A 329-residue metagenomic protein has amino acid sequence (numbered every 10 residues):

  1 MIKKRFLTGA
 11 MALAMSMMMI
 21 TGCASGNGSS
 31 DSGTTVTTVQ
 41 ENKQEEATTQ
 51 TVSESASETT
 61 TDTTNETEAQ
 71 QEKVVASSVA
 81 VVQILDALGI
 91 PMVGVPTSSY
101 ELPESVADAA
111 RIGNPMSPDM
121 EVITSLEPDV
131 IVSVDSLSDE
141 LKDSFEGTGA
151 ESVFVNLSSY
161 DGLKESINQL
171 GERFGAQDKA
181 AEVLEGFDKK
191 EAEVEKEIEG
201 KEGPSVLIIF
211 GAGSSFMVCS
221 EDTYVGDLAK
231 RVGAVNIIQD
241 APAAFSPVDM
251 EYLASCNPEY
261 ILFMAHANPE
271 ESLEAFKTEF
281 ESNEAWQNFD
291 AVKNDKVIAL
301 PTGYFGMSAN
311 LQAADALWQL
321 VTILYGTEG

Functional and structural regions predicted by a protein language model:
M1-G28: Sec-dependent N-terminal signal peptides of Gram-positive bacterial secreted proteins and lipoproteins
I20-E54: Bacterial lipoprotein signal-peptidase II cleavage site
E72-L88, K179-V232: Basic- and aromatic-lined ligand-binding clefts that recognize polyanionic substrates
S78-L126, V130, V134-D135: A short, structured surface patch at a secondary-structure boundary
P96-S105, M217-S246: Alpha-helical, coiled-coil/dimerization segments enriched in small aliphatic residues
L102, D139-R173, I298: Flexible loop/hinge segments that line or gate small-molecule binding clefts
M120-S133, A150, M250-F263: Proline-aspartate-enriched helix->loop->beta-strand connector
K164-F174, A181, E185, E195-I198 (+1 more regions): Structured C-terminal subdomain patch of bacterial secreted/periplasmic proteins
